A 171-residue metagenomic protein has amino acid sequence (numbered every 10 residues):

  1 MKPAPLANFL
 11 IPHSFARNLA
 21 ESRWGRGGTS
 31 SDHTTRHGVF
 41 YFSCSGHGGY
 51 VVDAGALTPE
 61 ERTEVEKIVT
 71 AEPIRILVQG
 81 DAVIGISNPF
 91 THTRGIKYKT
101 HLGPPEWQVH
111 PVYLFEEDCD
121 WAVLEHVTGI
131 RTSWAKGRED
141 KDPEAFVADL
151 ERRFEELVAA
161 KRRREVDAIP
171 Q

Functional and structural regions predicted by a protein language model:
K2-S14, L19, R23, E139 (+3 more regions): Intrinsically disordered, low-complexity regions enriched in Pro/Ser/Thr
P3-G55: Short N-terminal "domain-start" leader segments that mark the transition from disordered tails or signal peptides into
P3-L6, E61-R62, P143: Short amphipathic alpha-helical segments that mediate assembly, nucleic-acid/protein binding, or membrane association
G25, R36, G85, T100-L102 (+2 more regions): Eukaryotic, polar/proline-rich low-complexity intrinsically disordered regions
C44-P105: A short, structured beta-strand/loop element
H47, V112, W121: Extracellular structured ligand-interaction cores
W107-E116: A short, exposed loop/beta-hairpin motif centered on an aromatic-Gly-Thr core
E116-P170: Short, compact, well-ordered microdomains
